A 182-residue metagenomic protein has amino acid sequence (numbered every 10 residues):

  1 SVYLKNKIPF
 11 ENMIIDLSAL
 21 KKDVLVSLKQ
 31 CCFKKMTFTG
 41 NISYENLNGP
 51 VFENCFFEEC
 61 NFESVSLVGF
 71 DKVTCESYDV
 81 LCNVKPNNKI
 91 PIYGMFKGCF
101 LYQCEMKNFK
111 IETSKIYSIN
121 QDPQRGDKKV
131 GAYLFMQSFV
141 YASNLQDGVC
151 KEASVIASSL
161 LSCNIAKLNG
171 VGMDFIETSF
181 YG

Functional and structural regions predicted by a protein language model:
V2-G182: Tandem repeat scaffolds
